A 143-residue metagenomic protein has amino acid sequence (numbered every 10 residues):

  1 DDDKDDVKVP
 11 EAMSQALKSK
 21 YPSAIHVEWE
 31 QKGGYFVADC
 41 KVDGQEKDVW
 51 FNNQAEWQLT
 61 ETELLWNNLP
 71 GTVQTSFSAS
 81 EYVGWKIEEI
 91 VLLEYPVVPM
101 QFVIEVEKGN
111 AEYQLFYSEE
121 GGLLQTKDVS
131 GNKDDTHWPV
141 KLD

Functional and structural regions predicted by a protein language model:
D1-D2: Bacterial Sec-dependent signal peptides at the C-terminal "C-region" and cleavage site
D5-D143: Interaction-mediating elements
